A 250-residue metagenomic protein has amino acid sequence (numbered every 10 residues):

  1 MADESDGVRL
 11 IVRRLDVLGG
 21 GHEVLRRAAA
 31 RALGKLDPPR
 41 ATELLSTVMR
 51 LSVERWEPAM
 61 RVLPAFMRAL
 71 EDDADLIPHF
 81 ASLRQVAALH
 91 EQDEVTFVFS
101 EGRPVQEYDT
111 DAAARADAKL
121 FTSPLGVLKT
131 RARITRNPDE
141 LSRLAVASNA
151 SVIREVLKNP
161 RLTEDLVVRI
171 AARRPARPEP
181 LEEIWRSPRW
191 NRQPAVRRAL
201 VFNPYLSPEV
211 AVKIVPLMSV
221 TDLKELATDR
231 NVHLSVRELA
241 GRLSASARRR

Functional and structural regions predicted by a protein language model:
M1-R250: Alpha-helical scaffold segments
